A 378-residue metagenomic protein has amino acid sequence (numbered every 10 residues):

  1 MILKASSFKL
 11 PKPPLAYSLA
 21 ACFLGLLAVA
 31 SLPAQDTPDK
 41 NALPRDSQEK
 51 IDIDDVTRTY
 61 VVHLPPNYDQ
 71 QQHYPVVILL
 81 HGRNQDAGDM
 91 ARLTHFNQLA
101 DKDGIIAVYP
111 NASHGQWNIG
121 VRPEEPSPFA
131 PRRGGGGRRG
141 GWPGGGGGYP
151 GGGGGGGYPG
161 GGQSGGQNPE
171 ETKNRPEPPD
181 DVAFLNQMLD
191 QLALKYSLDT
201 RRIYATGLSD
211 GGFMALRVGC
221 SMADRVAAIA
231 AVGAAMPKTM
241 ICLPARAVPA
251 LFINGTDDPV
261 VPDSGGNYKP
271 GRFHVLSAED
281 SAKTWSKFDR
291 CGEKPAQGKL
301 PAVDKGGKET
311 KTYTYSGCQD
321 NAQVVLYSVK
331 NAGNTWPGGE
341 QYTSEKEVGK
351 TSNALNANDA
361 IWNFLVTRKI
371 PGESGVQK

Functional and structural regions predicted by a protein language model:
S18-A28: Bacterial N-terminal signal peptides
L32-V76, G88-K102, I106, R132-W142 (+11 more regions): A domain-start/cap signature at the N-terminus of enzymes
L79-G82, Y109, S328: Structural cue for short, hydrophobic secondary-structure segments
G82-Q85, A332: Active-site glycine-rich loops that stabilize anionic/oxyanionic intermediates across multiple enzyme folds
G104-H114: Conserved alpha/beta-hydrolase
A183-T200: Conserved acidic catalytic loop of the alpha/beta-hydrolase fold
F252-N254: Short beta-strand/loop motif that positions the catalytic acidic residue of the alpha/beta-hydrolase fold
T256-V324, G338-L355: Active-site-adjacent alpha-helix of alpha/beta-hydrolase-fold enzymes
